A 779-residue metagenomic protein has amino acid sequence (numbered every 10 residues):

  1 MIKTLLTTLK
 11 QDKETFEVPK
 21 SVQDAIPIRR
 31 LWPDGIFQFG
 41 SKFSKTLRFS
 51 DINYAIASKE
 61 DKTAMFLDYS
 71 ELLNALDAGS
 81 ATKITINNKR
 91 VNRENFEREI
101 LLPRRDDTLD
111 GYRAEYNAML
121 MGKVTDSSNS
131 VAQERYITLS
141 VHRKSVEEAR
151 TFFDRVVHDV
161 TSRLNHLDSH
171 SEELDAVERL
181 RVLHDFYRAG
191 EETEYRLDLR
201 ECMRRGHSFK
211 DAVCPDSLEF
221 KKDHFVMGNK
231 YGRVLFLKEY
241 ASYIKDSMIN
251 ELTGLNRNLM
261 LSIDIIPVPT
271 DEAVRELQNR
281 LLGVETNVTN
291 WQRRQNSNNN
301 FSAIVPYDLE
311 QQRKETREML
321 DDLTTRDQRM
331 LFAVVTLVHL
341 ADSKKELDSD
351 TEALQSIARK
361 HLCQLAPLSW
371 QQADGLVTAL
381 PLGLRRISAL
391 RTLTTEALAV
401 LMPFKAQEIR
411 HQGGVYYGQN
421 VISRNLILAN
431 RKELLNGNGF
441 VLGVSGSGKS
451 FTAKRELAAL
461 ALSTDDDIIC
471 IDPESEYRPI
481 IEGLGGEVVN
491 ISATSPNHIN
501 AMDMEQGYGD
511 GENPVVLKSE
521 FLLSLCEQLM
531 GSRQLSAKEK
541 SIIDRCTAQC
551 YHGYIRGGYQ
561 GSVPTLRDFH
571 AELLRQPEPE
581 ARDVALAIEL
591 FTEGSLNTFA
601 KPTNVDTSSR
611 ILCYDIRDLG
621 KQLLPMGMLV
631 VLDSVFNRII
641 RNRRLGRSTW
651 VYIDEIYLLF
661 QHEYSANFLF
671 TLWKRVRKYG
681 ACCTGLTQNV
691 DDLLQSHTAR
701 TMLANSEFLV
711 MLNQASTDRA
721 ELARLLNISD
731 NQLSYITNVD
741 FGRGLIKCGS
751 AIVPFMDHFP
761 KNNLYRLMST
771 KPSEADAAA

Functional and structural regions predicted by a protein language model:
M1-A406: Extended, folded cores of ATP/NTP-driven motor/assembly subunits in large transport and secretion machines
I52, K59-A78, K89, T253 (+10 more regions): P-loop NTPase motor domains
V441: Hydrophobic anchor at the beta1->P-loop junction of P-loop NTPases
K449: Conserved lysine of the Walker
T452: Hydrophobic positions on the alpha1 helix immediately C-terminal to the Walker A/P-loop
A459-I469: Post-Walker A helix-loop "phosphate-sensing" segment adjacent to the P-loop in P-loop NTPases
G485-V489, T698-M711: A short helix-turn-beta junction within AAA+ P-loop NTPase domains corresponding to the substrate/partner-engaging
L726-A778: Conserved P-loop NTPase
